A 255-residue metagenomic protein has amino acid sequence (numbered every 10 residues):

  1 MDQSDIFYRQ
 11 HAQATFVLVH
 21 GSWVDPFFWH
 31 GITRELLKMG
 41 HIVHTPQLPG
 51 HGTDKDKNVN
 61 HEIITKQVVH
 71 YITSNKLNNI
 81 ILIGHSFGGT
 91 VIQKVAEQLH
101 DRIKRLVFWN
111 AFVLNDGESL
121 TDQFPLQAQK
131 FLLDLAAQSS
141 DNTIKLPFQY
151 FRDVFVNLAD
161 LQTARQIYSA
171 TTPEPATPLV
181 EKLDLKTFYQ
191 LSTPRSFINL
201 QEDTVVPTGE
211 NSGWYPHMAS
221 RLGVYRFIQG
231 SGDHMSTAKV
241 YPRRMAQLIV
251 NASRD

Functional and structural regions predicted by a protein language model:
H11-T53: Conserved HGGG/HGGXW glycine-rich cap/lid loop of the alpha/beta-hydrolase fold
V17-G21, H85, N199-L200: The conserved beta1-alpha1 loop
I42, L48-I81, E97-Q98, T121-F124: Active-site loop/oxyanion-hole signature of alpha/beta-hydrolase fold enzymes
I83-G88, I92: Gly/Ala-rich beta-loop-alpha elbow adjacent to hydrolase catalytic centers
E97, I103, V107-S139, P178-L179 (+1 more regions): Flexible "cap/lid" loop of the alpha/beta hydrolase fold
S169-F188: Active-site nucleophile elbow and catalytic-triad environment of alpha/beta-hydrolase enzymes
L191, F197-N199: Short beta-strand/loop motif that positions the catalytic acidic residue of the alpha/beta-hydrolase fold
Q201-D233, Y241, L248, A252: Conserved loop-alpha-helix segment in the C-terminal half of the alpha/beta-hydrolase fold that carries the catalytic
